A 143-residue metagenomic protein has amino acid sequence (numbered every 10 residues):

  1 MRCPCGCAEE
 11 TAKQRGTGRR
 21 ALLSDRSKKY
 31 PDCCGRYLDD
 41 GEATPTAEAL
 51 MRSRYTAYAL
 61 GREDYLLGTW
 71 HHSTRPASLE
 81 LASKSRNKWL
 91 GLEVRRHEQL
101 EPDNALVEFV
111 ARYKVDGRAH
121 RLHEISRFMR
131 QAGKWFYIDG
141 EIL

Functional and structural regions predicted by a protein language model:
M1, P102-D103, G133-K134: Beta-strand-connecting loop/turn residues
M1-G41: Juxtamembrane and targeting peptides
G18-R20, G68, S85: Replace "small metal-dependent catalytic modules" with "small catalytic or cofactor-binding modules
C33, L66, F128: Hydrophobic pocket/interface hotspot
D39-S78, S83: Core segments of small alpha/beta cavity-forming domains
S73-A77, N87, E93, E98-Q99 (+2 more regions): Structured, amphipathic secondary-structure segments that form assembly/contact surfaces in multi-subunit
K84-R121: Surface-exposed, charged secondary-structure patches
H123-L143: Short beta-strand edge/turn micro-motifs at domain boundaries
